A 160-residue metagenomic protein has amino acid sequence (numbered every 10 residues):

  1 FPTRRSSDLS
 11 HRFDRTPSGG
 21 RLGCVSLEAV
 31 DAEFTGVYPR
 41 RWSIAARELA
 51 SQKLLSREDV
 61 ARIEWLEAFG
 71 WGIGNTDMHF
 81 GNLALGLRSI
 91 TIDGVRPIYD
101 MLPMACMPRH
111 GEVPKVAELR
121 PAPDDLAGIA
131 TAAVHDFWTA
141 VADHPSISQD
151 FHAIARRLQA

Functional and structural regions predicted by a protein language model:
R4-F80, A84-A160: Anionic ligand-binding catalytic core segments
